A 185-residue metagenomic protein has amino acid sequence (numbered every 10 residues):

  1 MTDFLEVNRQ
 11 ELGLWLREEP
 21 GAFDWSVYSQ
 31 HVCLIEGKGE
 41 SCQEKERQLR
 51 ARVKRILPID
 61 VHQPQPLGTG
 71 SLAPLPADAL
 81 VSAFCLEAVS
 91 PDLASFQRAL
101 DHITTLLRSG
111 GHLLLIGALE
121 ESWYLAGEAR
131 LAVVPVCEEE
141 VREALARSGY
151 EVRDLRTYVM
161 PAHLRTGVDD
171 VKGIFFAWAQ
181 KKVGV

Functional and structural regions predicted by a protein language model:
M1-G21: SAM cofactor-binding core of SAM-dependent methyltransferases, primarily the Rossmann-like beta-alpha-beta module
L16-T69: S-adenosyl-L-methionine
E36-Q48, A132-G149: Short alpha-helix
P64-L80: A short acidic, Gly/Pro-enriched loop at the edge of an enzyme's catalytic core that lines a small-molecule cofactor
A73-P74, A94-S109: A short glycine-rich, Lys/Arg-flanked "PGG" loop and its adjoining helix->strand segment in the class I
P91, E121-R142: Acceptor-substrate binding/catalytic loop of class I
G110-A118: Conserved beta-strand signature within the Rossmann-like core of class I S-adenosyl-L-methionine
S148-V185: Core SAM-dependent methyltransferase catalytic element
